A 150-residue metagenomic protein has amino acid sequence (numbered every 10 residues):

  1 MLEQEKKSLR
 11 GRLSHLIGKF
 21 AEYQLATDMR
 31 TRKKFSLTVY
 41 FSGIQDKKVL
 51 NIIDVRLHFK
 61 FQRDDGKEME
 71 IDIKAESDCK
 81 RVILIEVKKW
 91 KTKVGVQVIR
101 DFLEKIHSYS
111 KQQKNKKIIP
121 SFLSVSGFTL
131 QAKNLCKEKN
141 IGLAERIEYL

Functional and structural regions predicted by a protein language model:
M1-L2: Interfaces and regulatory segments of ATP-dependent nucleotide/adenylate/phosphodiester-chemistry enzymes
E5-D65: Acidic-basic catalytic patches of nuclease active cores, encompassing PD-(D/E)XK and other metal-cofactor nuclease
G66-E68, S77-I83, V87-I147: Catalytic cores of nucleic-acid endonucleases
I73: Pyridoxal 5′-phosphate
